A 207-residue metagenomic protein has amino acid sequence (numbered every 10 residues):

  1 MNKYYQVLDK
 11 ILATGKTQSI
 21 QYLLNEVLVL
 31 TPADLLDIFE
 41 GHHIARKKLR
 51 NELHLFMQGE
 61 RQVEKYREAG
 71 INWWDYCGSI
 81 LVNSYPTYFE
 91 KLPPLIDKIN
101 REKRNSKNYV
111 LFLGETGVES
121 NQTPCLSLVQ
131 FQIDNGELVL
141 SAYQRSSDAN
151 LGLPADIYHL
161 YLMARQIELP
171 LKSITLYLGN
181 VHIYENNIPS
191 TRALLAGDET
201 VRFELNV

Functional and structural regions predicted by a protein language model:
M1-V207: Terminal, non-catalytic protein-protein interaction segments that mediate quaternary/complex assembly
